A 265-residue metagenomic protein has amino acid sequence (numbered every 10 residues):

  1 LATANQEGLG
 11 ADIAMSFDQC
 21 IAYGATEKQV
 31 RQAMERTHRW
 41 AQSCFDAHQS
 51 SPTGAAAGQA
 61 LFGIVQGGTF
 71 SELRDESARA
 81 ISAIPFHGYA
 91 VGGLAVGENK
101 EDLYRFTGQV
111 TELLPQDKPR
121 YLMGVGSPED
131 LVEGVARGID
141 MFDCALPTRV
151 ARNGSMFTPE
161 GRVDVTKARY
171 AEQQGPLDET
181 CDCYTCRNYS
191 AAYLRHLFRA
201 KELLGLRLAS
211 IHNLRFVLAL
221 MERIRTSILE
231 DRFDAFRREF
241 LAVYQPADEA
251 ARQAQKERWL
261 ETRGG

Functional and structural regions predicted by a protein language model:
L1, N5, Q32, R36-S43 (+4 more regions): A non-catalytic, amphipathic alpha-helix used as a structural packing/dimerization or gating element in enzyme scaffolds
L1-A55, A168-A171: Non-catalytic, usually N-terminal nucleic-acid engagement modules in DNA/RNA processing proteins
Q6, I81, D231: Residue-level signal for inorganic ion chemistry
D18-A22, D178-G265: C-terminal extensions of enzymes
Y23-G24, R31, G88-A95, L203-L206: Glycine- and acidic
E35-H38, A47, S51, A56-L177: Glycine-rich phosphate/ribose-binding loops and adjacent secondary-structure elements that form binding surfaces
H38, Q42, Y104, G108-T111 (+3 more regions): Predominant activation on well-ordered alpha-helical scaffold segments within soluble catalytic domains
Q42, D46-Q49, E112-P115, R199 (+2 more regions): Generic secondary-structure signature for well-ordered alpha-helical cores
